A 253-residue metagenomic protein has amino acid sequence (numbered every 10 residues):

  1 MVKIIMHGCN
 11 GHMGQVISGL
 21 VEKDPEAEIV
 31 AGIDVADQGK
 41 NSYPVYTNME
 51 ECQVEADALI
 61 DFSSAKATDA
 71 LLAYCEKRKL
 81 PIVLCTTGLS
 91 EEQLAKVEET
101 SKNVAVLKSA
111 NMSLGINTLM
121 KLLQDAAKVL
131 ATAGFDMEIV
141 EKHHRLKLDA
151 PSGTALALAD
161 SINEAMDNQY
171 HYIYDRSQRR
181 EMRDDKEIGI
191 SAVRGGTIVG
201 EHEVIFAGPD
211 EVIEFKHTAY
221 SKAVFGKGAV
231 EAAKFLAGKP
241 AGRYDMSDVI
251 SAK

Functional and structural regions predicted by a protein language model:
M1-I5: Extreme N-terminal starter segment of soluble prokaryotic enzymes
H7, H12-E50, A131-K253: C-terminal substrate-binding/catalytic lobe of Rossmann-fold NAD(P)-dependent oxidoreductases
I29, V45, I82-V83, V106: Hydrophobic beta-strand scaffold residues
A56: An anion/phosphate-binding loop that grips the pyrophosphate of nucleotide cofactors and donors
L59-I60: N-terminal Rossmann-like NAD(P) cofactor-binding module of classical short-chain dehydrogenase/reductase
S63-S64, T87, A192-R194: Short glycine-/small-residue-rich Rossmann-like dinucleotide-binding loops
A73, K77, T86-V106, N117 (+1 more regions): Rossmann-fold NAD(P)-binding glycine/threonine-rich loop
P81, K96-S113, L130, F135-D136: Rossmann-fold dehydrogenase core element
